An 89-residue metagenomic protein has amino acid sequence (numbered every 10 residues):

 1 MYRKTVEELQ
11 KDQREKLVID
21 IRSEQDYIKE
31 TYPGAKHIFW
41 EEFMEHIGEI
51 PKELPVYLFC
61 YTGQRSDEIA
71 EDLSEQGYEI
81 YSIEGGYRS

Functional and structural regions predicted by a protein language model:
M1-E30, W40: Flexible, polar/low-complexity N-terminal or interdomain linker segments that lie immediately upstream of folded
R14-L17, P33-G34, L54-V56: Short active-site oxyanion
L17, K36-I38, Y81: Structural signal for short hydrophobic segments within the conserved structured cores of catalytic domains across
T31-P33, Q76: Short, structured coil segments at secondary-structure junctions
K36-H46: Short, composition-biased local secondary-structure segments
M44, E49-S89: Catalytic cysteine-centered active loop of the rhodanese-like fold, especially the PTP/DSP P-loop
